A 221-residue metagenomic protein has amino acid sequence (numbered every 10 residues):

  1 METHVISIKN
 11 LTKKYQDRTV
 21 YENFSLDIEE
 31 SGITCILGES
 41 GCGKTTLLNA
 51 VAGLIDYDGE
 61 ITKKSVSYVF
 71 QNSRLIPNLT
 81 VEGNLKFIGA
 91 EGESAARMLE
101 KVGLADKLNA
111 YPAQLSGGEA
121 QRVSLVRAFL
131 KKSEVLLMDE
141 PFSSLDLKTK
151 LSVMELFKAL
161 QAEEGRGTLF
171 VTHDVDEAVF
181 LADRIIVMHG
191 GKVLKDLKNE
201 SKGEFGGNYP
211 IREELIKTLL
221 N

Functional and structural regions predicted by a protein language model:
I6, Y21-N23: Conserved structural motif at the start of ABC-family nucleotide-binding domains
A52: Helix-to-loop junction immediately C-terminal to a conserved catalytic motif
Y111-L115, E119: Conserved ABC ATPase signature
L130-E134: A short, proline-enriched helix->beta-strand linker immediately N-terminal to the Walker B motif in ABC-type P-loop
L136-E140: Catalytic Walker B motif of ABC-type/P-loop ATPase nucleotide-binding domains
K150-E164: Helical segment within the ABC ATPase nucleotide-binding domain
G190-I216: Conserved beta-strand-loop-alpha-helix hinge in the C-terminal portion of ABC ATPase nucleotide-binding domains
